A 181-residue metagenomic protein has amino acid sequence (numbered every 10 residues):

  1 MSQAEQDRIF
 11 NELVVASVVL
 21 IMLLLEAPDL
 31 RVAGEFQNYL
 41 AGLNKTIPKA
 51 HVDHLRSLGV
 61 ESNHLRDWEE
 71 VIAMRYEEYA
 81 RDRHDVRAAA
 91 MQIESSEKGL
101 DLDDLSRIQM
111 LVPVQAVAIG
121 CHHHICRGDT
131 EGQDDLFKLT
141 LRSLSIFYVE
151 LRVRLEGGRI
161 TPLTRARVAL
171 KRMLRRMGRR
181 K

Functional and structural regions predicted by a protein language model:
M1-F36: N-terminal interaction modules that seed assembly of large macromolecular complexes
Q3, A33, Q37, E61 (+1 more regions): Alpha-helical rod/repeat scaffolding segments in eukaryotic adaptors/tethers and long-chain four-helix cytokines
V14, V18-E26, P48, V52 (+2 more regions): Amphipathic alpha-helical core segments of compact helical bundles
R31-G59: Mature extracellular/secreted ectodomains of secretory-pathway proteins
V52-R176: Helix-driven interaction modules
R179-K181: Terminal leader/tail segments of proteins
